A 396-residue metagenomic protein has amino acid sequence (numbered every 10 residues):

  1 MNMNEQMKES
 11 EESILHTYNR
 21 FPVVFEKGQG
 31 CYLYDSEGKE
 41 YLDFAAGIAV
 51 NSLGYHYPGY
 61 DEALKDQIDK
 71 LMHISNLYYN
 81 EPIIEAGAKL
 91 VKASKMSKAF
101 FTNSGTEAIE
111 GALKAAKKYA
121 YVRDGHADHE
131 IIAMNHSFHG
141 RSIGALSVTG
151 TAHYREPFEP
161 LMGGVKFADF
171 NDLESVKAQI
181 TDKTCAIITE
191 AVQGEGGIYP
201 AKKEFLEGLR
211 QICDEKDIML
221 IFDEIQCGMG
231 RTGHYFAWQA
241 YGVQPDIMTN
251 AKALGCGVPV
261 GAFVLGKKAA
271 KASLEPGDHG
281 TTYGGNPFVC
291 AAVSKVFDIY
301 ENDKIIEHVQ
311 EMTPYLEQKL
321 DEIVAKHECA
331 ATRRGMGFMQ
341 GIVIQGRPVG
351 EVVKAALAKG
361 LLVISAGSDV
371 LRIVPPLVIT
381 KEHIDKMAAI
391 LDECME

Functional and structural regions predicted by a protein language model:
M1-E396: Conserved N-terminal phosphate-binding loop of PLP-dependent enzymes in the Aspartate aminotransferase
